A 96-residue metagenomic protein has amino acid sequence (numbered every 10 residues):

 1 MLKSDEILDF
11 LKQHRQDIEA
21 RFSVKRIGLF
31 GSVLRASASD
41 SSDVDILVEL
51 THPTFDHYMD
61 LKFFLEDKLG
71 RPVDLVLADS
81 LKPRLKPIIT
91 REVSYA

Functional and structural regions predicted by a protein language model:
M1-R26, L34-D40, T51-A96: Catalytic core of pol beta-like nucleotidyltransferases
L29: Conserved histidines in hydrophobic membrane contexts and catalytic metal-binding motifs
D45-V48: Short beta-strand->loop micro-motif that forms the acidic, two-metal-ion catalytic signature in nucleotide-processing
